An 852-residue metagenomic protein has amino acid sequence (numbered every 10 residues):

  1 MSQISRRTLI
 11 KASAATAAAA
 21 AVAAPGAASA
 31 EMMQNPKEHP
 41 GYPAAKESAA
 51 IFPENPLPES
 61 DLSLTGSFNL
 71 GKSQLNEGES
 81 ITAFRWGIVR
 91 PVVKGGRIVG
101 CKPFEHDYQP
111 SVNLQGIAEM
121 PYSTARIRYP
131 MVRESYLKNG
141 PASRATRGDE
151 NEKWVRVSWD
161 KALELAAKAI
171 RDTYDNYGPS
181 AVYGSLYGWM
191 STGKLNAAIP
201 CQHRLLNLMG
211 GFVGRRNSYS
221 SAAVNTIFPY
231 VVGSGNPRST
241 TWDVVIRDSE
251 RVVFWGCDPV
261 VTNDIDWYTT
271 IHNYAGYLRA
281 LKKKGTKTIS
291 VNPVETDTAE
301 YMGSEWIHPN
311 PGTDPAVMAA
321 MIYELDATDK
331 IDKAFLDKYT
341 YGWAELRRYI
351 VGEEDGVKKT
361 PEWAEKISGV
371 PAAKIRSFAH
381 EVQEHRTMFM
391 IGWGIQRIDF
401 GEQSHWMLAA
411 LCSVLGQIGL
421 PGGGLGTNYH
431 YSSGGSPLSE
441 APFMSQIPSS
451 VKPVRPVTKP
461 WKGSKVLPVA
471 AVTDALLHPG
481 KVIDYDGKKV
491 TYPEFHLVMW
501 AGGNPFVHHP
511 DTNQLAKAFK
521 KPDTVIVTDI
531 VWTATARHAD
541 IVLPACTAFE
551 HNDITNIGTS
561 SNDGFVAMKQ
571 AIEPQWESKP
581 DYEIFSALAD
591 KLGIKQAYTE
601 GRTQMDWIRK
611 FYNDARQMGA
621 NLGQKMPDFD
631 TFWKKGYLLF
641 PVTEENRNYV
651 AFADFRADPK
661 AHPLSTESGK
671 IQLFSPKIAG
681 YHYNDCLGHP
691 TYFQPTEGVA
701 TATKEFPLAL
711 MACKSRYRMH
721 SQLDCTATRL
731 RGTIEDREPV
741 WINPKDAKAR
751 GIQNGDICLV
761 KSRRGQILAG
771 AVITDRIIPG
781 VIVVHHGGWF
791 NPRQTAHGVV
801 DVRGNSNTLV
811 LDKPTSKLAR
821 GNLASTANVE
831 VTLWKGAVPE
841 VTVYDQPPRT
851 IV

Functional and structural regions predicted by a protein language model:
S2-K330, P371, K748, P792-V852: N-terminal export/assembly segments and adjacent metallocofactor-ligating motifs of anaerobic energy-metabolism
Y136-K161, K330-V370, P456, A571-K660 (+4 more regions): N-terminal leader/propeptide and maturation segments of large enzyme subunits in energy/redox metabolism and hydrolases
A197-A280, K284-V291, P315-A319, S413-R537 (+2 more regions): Extended redox/cofactor-interaction regions of prokaryotic respiratory oxidoreductases
G214-R215, I331-A334, K374-R376, M388-F389 (+8 more regions): Acidic/polar loop patches that form or flank catalytic/metal-binding clefts of enzymes that bind anionic ligands
D297, T533-A567: Flexible glycine/proline-rich, aromatic-decorated loop/lid segments
G303-H308, D563-P574: Short beta-alpha connecting loops at secondary-structure transitions that line or flank enzyme active sites
M321, G342-A471: Active-site phosphate/pyrophosphate-binding segments
D581-K635, S721, A727-W741, K745-V852: Long, contiguous, secondary-structure-rich segments that constitute the structural scaffold of globular domains
